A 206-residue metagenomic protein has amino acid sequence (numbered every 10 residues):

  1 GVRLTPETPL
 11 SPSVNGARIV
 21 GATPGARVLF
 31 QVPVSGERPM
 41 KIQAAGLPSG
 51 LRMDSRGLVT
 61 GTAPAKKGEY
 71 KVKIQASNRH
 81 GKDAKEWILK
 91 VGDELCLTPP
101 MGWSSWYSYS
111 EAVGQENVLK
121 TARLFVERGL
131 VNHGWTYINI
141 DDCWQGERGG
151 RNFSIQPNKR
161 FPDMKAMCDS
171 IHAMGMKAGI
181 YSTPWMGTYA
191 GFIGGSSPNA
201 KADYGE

Functional and structural regions predicted by a protein language model:
G1-P12: Proline/serine/threonine-rich low-complexity linkers at boundaries of modular beta-sandwich domains
G1-R3, G81-D93: C-terminal edge beta-strand
S11-P39: Solvent-exposed, low-complexity, repeat-rich "mucin-like" stalks and linkers
V32, K67-H80: A short beta-strand micro-motif common to beta-rich folds, especially ectodomain repeats
R38-L47: Change to "...patches in solvent-exposed regions of secreted, membrane-anchored, or virion-exposed structural
S49-A65: Strand-loop-strand motifs at the edges of beta-sheets in extracellular beta-sandwich domains
K90-N117: An acidic-aromatic substrate-binding cleft motif
P99, Y107, N117-E206: Aromatic-lined carbohydrate-binding/catalytic grooves of carbohydrate-active enzymes
